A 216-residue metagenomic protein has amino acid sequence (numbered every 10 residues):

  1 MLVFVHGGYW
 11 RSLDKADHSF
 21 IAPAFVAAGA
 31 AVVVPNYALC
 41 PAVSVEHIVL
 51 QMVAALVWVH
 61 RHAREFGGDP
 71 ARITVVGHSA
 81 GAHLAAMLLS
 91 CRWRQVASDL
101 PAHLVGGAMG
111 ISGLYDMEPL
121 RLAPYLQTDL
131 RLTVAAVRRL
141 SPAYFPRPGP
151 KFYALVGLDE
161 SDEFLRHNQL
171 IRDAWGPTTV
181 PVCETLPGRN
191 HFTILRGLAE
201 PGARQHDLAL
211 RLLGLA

Functional and structural regions predicted by a protein language model:
M1-A216: Alpha/beta-hydrolase superfamily serine-hydrolase fold, recognizing
